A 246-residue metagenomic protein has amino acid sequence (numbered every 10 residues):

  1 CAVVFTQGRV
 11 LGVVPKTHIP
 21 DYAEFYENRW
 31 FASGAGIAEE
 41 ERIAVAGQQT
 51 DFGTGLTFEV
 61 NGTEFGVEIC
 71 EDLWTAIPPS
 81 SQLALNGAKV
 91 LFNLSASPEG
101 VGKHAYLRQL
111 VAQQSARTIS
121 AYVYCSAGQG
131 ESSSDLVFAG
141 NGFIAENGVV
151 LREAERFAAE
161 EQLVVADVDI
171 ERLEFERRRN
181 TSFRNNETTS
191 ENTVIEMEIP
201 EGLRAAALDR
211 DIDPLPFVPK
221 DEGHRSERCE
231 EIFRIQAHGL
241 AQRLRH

Functional and structural regions predicted by a protein language model:
C1-H246: Enzyme catalytic cores with a strong preference for nitrogen-chemistry domains
